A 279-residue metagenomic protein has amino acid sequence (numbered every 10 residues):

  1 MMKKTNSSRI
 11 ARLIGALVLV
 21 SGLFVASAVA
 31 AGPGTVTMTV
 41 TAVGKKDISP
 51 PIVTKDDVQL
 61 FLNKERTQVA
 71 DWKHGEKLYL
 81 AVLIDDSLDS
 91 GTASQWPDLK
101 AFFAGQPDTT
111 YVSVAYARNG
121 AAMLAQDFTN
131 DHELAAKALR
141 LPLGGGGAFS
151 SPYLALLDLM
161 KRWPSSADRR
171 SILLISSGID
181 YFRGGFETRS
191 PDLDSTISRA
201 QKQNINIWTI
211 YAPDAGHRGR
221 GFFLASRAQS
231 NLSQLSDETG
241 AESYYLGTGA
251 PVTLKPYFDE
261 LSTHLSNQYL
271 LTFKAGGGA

Functional and structural regions predicted by a protein language model:
M1-R9: N-terminal secretory signal peptides that target proteins for export/translocation
S8-R9, G22, A28, A250-P251: Compositionally biased regions
I14-A26: Bacterial N-terminal signal peptides
V29-A279: Scaffold/interface architecture of coatomer-like assemblies
